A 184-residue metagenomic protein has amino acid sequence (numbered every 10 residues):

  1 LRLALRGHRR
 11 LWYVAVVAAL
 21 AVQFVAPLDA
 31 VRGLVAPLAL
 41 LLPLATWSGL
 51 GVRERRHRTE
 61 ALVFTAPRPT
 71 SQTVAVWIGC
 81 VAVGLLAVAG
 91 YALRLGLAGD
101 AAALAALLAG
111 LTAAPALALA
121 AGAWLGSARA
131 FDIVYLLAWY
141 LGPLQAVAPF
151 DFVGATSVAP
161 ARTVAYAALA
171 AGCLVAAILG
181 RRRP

Functional and structural regions predicted by a protein language model:
L1-R58, T73-P184: Hydrophobic alpha-helical transmembrane segments of membrane proteins
G51, L62-S71: Short helix-to-coil transition segments within interhelical loops that connect adjacent transmembrane helices
